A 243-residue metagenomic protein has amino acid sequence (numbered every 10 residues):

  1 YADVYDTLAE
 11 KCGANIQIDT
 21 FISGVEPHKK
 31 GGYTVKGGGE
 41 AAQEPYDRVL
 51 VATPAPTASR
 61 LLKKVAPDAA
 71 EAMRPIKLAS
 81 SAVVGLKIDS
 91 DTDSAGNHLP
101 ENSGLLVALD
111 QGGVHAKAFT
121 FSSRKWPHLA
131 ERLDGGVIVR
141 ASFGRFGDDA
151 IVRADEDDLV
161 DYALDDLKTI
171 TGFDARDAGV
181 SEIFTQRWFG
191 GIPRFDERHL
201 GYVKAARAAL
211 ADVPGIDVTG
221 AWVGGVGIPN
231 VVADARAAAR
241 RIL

Functional and structural regions predicted by a protein language model:
Y1-C12, G144-F146: Helix-loop-beta segment of a Rossmann-like dinucleotide-binding subdomain
Y5-E10, S59, K63-A66, V160-K168: Generic solvent-exposed, charged/amphipathic alpha-helical segments that serve as macromolecular interface scaffolds
K11-S23: A conserved beta-strand/loop element that lines the FAD pocket in flavoprotein oxidoreductases
C12, Y46-D47, V213: Short, well-ordered alpha-helix to beta-strand connector turns
A14-I16, H28, S94, T169-V180: Surface-exposed helix-capping loop/turn segments at secondary-structure junctions
I16-I18, V51, V218: A structural signal for the hydrophobic beta-strands that form the central parallel beta-sheet of Rossmann-like
T20-V139, G144-V152, D157, I170: Mid-domain catalytic core of redox enzymes that form a hydrophobic substrate pocket/lid adjacent to a catalytic redox
F119-L243: Conserved flavin/dinucleotide-binding core of flavoenzymes
